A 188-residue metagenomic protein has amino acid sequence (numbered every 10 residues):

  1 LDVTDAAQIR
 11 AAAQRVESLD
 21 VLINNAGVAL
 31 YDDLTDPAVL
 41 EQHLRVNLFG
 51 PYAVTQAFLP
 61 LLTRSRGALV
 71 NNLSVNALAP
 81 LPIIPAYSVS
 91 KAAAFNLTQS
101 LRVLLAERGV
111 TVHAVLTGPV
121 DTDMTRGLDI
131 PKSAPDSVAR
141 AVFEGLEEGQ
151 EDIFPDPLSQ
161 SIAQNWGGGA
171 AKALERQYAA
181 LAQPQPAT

Functional and structural regions predicted by a protein language model:
L1-A7: Rossmann-fold cofactor-recognition segment
I9-A12, I23, V54-F58, L62 (+1 more regions): Hydrophobic positions on the long internal alpha-helix of Rossmann-like NAD(P)-dependent oxidoreductase domains
R10, G27-E41, I83-A86: Conserved mid-core segment of classical short-chain dehydrogenase/reductases
L44, T55, S90: Active-site helix of classical SDR
S74: Residue(s) in the substrate-gating loop at a strand-loop-helix junction that position the organic substrate next
A79, S100-T111: Active-site-adjacent segment of SDR/Rossmann-fold oxidoreductases
A114, T122, R126-G168: C-terminal helical subdomain
